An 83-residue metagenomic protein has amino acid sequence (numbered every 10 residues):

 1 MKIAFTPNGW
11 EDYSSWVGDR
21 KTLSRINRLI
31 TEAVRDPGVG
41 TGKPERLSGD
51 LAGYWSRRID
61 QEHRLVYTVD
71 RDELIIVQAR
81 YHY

Functional and structural regions predicted by a protein language model:
M1-H63, V69-Y83: Basic, Lys/Arg-enriched alpha-helical interface segments
